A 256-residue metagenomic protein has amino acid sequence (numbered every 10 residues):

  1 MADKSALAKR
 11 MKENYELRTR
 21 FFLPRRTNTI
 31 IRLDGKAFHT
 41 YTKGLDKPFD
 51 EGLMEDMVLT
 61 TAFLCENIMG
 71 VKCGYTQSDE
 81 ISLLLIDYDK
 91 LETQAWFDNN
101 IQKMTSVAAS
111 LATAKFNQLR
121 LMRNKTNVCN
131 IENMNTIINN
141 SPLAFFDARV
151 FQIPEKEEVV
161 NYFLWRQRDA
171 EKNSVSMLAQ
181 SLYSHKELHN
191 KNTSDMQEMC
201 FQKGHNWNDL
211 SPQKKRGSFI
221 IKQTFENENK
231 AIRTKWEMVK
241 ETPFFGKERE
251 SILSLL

Functional and structural regions predicted by a protein language model:
M1-L256: Regulatory and interdomain segments flanking nucleotide-handling catalytic cores in signaling/defense enzymes
